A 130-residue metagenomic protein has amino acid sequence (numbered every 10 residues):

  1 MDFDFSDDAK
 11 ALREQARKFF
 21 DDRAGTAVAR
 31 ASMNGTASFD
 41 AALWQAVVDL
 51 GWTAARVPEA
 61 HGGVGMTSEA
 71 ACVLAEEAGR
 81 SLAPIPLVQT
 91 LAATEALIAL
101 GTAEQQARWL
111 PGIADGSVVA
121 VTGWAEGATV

Functional and structural regions predicted by a protein language model:
M1, Q15-A16, G35: A general marker of short, structured functional hotspots
M1-D8: Intrinsic disorder at enzyme termini
D8, L12, F39: Conserved acidic
A11-F19: A non-catalytic, amphipathic alpha-helix used as a structural packing/dimerization or gating element in enzyme scaffolds
D21-V130: Glycine-rich flavin
